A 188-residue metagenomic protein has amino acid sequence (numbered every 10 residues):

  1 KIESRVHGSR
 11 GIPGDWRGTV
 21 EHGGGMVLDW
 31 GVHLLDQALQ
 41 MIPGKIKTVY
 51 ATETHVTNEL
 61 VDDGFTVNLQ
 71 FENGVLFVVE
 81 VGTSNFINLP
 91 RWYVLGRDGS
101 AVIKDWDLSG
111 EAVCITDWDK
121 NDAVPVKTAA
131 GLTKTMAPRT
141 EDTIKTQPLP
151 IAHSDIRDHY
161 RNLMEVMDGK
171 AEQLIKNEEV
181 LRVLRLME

Functional and structural regions predicted by a protein language model:
K1-I2, V78-V81, I103-K104: Beta-strand scaffold of nucleotide-dependent catalytic cores
K1-N58: Predominantly a Rossmann-like dinucleotide-binding segment in NAD(P)-dependent oxidoreductases
P13, L34-L35, R157-R161, M187: A general structural signal for well-ordered alpha-helical segments in protein cores
K45, N73-V75, G99-S100, A171: Short acidic/polar mixed-charge low-complexity motifs
L60-G64: A short, glycine/Asx- and small/polar-enriched loop/turn that sits immediately N-terminal to a beta-strand
V67-G74, V94-G96: Active-site beta-strand termini and strand-to-loop segments that position acidic
E80-N88: Glycine-rich phosphate/pyrophosphate-binding beta-alpha loops
G96-E178: C-terminal glycine/acidic-rich active-site capping loop/insertion
